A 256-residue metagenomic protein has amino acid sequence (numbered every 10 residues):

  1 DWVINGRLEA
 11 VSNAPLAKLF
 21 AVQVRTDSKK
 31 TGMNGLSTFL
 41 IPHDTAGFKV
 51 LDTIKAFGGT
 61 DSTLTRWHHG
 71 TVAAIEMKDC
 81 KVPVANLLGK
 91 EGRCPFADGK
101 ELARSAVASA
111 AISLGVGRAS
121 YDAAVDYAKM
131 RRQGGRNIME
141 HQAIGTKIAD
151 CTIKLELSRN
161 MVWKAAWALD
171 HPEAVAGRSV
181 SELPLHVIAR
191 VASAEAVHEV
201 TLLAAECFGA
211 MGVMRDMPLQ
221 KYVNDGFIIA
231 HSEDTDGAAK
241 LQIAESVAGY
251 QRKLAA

Functional and structural regions predicted by a protein language model:
D1, L19-Q23, T38-L40, V72-D79 (+1 more regions): Conserved hydrophobic/aromatic beta-strand scaffold that supports enzyme active sites
D1-W2, A74-E76, K100-A256: Alpha-helical interface subdomain recognition
V3-E9, N13-P15, T26, C80 (+3 more regions): Active-site beta-strand/loop segments that form the cofactor-binding cradle of oxidoreductase flavoproteins
N5-T53: A short core secondary-structure module
S12-L16, K29-M33, A56-F57, T65-H69 (+2 more regions): Solvent-exposed alpha-helices and their adjacent loops that cap or buttress functional pockets in soluble metabolic
R25-S28, G47-T60, A166-A174: Short regulatory "switch" loops immediately downstream of catalytic or recognition motifs within protein catalytic
D44-K81: Flexible, small-/acidic-enriched active-site or ligand-binding loops
K78-A97: Long, acidic (Asp/Glu-rich), low-complexity accessory segments flanking structured domains
